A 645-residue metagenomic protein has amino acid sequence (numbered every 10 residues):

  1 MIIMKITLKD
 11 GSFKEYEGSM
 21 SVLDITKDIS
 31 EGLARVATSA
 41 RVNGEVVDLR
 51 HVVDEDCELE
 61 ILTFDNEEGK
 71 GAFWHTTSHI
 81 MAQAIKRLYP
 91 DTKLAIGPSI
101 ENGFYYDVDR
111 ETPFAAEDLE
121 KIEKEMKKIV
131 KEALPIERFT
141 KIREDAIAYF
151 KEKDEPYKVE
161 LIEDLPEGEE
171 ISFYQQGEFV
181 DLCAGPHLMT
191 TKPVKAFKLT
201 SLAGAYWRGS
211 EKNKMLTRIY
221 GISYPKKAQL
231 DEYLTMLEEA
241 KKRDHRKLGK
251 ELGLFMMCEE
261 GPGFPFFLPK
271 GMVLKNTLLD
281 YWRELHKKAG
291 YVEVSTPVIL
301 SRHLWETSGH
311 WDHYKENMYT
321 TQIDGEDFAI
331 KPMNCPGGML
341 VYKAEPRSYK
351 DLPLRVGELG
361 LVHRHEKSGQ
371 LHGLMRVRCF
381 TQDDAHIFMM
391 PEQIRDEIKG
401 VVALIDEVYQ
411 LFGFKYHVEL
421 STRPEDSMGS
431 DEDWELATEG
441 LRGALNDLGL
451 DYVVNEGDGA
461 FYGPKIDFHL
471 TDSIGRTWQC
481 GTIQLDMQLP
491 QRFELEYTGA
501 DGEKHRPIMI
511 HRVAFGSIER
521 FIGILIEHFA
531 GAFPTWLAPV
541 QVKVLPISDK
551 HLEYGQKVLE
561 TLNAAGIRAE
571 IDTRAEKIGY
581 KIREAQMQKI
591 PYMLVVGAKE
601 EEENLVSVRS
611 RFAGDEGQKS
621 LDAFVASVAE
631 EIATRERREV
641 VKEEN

Functional and structural regions predicted by a protein language model:
M1-A95, I100-N645: NTP/phosphate- and nucleic-acid-binding module
